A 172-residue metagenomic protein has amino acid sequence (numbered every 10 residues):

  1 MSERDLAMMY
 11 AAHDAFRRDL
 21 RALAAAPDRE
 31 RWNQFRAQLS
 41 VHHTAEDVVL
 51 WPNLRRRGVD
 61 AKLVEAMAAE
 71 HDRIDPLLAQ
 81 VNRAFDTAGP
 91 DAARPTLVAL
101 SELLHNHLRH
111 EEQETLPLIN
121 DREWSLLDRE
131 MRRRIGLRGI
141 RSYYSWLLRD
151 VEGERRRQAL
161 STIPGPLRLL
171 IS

Functional and structural regions predicted by a protein language model:
M1-S172: Small-residue-biased structural context
